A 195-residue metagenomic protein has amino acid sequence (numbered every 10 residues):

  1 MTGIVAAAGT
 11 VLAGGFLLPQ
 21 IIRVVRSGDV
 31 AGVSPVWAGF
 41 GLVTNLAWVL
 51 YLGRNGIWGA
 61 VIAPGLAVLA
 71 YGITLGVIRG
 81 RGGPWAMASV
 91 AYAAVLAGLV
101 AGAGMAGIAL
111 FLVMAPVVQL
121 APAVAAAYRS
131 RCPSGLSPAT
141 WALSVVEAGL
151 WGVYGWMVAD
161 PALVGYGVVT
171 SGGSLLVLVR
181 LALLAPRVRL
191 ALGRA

Functional and structural regions predicted by a protein language model:
M1-A195: Alpha-helical membrane-protein topology signature
